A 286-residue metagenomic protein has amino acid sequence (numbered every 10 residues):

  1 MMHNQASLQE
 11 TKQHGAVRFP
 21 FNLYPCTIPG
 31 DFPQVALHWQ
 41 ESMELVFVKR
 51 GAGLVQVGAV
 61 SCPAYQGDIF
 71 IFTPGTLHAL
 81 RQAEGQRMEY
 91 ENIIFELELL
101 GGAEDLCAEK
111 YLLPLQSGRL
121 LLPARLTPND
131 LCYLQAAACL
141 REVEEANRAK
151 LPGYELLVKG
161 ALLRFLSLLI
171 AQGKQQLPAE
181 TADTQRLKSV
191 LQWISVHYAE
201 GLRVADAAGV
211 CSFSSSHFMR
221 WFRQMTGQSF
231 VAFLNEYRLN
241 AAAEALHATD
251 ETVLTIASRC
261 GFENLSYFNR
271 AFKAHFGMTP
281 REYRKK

Functional and structural regions predicted by a protein language model:
M2-C26, L77, R81-E145: A hydrophobic/aromatic-rich effector-binding and dimerization subdomain of bacterial HTH-type transcriptional regulators
L23-W39: Conserved short histidine dyad/triad with adjacent acidic residue
D31-F32, Q66-G67, G75, E96-E98: Tight coil/turn sites that cap or link beta-strands
H38-V55, I71: Short, conserved beta-strand element in jelly-roll/cupin
A59-T73: Short acidic-glycine-tyrosine-enriched beta hairpin
L100, S117-L120, L126-A179, Q185: An amphipathic alpha-helical interaction segment
C132-Q135, A182-V190, T226, N235-R238: N-terminal positioning helix adjacent to the helix-turn-helix/winged-helix DNA-binding module
L168-K174, Q192-N240, H247, E251-K286: Basic/polar phosphate-binding segments, predominantly the helix-turn-helix DNA-binding elements of transcriptional
